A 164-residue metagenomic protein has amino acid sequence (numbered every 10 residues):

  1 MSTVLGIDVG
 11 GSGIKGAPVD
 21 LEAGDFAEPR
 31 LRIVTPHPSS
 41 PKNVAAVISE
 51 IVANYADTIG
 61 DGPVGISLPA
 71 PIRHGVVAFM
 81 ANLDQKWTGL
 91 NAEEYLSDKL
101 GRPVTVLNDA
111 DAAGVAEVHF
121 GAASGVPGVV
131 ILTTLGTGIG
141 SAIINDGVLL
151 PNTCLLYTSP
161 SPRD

Functional and structural regions predicted by a protein language model:
S2-D25, V130-V148: Gly/Thr-rich phosphate-binding beta-strand-loop-beta motif of the actin/hexokinase/Hsp70
D8-G10, D109, D164: Acidic active-site catalytic centers that drive phospho-/nucleotidyl reactions and related ester hydrolyses
G10-S12, P69, S161: Proline-glycine-enriched beta-turn/loop adjacent to the NAD(P) cofactor-binding site in Rossmann-like oxidoreductases
L21-G24, L83-Q85, F120-V126, D146-N152: A glycine- and small-aliphatic-rich helix-loop capping segment at beta-alpha/alpha-beta transitions that lines
P29-L31, P36-S49, A53, I59-V64 (+1 more regions): Glycine-rich phosphate-binding loop and adjoining helix at the ATP-binding site of ATP-dependent phosphoryl-transfer
H74, A113-A116, I139-I143, P151-N152: Short, well-ordered, mixed-charge alpha-helical segments that flank or form enzyme active sites
Y157-D164: Conserved small/polar residues in nucleotide/adenosyl-binding loops
